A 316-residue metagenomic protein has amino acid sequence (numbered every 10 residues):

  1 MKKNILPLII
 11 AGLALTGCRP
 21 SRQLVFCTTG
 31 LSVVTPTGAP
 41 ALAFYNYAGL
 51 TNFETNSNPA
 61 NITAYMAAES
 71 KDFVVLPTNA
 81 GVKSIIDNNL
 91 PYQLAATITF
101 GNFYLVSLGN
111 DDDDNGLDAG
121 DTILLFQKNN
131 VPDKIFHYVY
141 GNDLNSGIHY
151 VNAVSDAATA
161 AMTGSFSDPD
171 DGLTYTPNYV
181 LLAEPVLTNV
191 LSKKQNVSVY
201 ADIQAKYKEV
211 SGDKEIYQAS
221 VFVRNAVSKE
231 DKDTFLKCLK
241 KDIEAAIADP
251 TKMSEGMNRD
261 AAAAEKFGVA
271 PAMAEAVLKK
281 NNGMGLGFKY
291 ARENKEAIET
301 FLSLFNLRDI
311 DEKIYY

Functional and structural regions predicted by a protein language model:
M1-N4: Positively charged n-region of N-terminal signal peptides that target proteins for export
T16-G17: C-terminal motif of bacterial Sec signal peptides marking the signal peptidase cleavage site
Q23-N152, D168-D170, N178, E184 (+1 more regions): Short, glycine-/small- and polar/acidic-enriched structural segments that line small-molecule recognition paths
P40, E255-Y316: An extracytoplasmic/periplasmic, membrane-proximal ligand-sensing/linker region
A60, F126-V131, D156, L181 (+3 more regions): Soluble non-cytosolic domains of exported or imported proteins
D118-D121, K206-S211, L286-K295: Short, solvent-exposed loop/beta-turn-alpha elements that line the ligand-binding surface or hinge of extracytoplasmic
T122-A153, F222-A276: Ligand-binding clefts/hinges and TM-proximal coupling segments of bilobed small-molecule sensing domains
A157-E255: Pocket-lining segment of extracytoplasmic ligand-binding domains
